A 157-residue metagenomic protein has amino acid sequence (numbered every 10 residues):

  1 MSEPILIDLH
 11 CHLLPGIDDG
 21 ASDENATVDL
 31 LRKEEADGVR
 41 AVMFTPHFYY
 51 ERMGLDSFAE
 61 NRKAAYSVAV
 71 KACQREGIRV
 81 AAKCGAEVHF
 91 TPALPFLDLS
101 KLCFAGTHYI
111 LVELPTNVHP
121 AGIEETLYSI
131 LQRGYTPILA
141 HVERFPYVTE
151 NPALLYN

Functional and structural regions predicted by a protein language model:
M1-I78, Y156: An N-terminally biased module of ancient metal coordination in phosphate/nucleic-acid-related enzymes
M53-N157: Extended substrate/RNA-proximal surfaces in nucleic-acid metabolism proteins
